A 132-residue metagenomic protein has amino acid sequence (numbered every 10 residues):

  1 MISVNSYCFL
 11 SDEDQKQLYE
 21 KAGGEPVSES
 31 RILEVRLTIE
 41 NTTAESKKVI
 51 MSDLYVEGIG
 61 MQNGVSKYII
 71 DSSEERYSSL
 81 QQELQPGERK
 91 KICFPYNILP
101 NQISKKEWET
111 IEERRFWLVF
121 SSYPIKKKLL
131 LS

Functional and structural regions predicted by a protein language model:
S3, L10-E34, E45-S46, E83-Q85: Short, solvent-exposed beta-strand/turn "edge" segments of beta-rich domains on protein surfaces
S3-N5, L10, I50-S52, E57 (+2 more regions): A structural detector for beta-sheet-dominated domains
V27-R31, K48-L54, T110-E112: Short coil-to-beta strand junction motifs in C2/discoidin
E40-K90: The feature marks short-to-medium sequence segments in extracytoplasmic or secretory-pathway proteins
Q82, I125-S132: Generic detection of short hydrophobic beta-strand segments and adjacent strand-loop junctions
I92-F94: Gram-positive cell-envelope targeting signals
I98-K126: Short, surface-exposed ligand- or partner-binding patches at beta-edge/loop junctions that are enriched in aromatics
